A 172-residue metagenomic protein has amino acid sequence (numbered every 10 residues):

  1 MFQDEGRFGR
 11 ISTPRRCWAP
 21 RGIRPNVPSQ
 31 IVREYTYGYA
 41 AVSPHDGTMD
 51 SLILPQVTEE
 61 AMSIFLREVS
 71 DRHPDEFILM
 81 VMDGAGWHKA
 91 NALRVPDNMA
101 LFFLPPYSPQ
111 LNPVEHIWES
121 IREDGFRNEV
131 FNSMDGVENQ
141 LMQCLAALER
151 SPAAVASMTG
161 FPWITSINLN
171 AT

Functional and structural regions predicted by a protein language model:
M1-T172: Short functional hotspots at interaction and active-site rims
